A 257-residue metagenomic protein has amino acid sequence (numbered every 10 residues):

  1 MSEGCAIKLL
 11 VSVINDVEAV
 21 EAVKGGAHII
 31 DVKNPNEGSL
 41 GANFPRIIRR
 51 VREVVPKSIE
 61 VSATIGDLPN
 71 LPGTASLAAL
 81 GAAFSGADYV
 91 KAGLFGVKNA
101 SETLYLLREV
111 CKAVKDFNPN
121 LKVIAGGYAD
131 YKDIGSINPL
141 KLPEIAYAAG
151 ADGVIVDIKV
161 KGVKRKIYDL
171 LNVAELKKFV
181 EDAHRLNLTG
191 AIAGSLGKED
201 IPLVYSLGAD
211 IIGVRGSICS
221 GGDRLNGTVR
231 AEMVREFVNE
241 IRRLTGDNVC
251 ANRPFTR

Functional and structural regions predicted by a protein language model:
M1-S12, R52-E53, K178: N-terminal amphipathic alpha-helix/helix-capping segment at the start of soluble metabolic enzymes
L9-V17, S62-T74, G127-D130, A191-E199: Glycine-rich beta-to-alpha transition loops that act as phosphate-gripper elements at the mouths of alpha/beta enzyme
D16, G38-P56: Glycine-rich, positively charged N-terminal anion/phosphate-binding segment
A19, I48, A79, P143 (+2 more regions): Generic hydrophobic/aromatic pocket-lining and core-packing "Φ" positions
A22, V154, V204, F237: Conserved, mostly hydrophobic/aromatic
I29-G41, F84-N99, G153-V163, L207-A231: Glycine-rich phosphate-binding active-site loops on the catalytic face of alpha/beta enzymes
I47-V51, K98-C111, S217-N252, R257: C-terminal helical cap(s) of enzyme catalytic domains, especially alpha/beta-barrels
K57-S62, G66-L77, A83-I167, D182 (+1 more regions): Conserved anion-binding
